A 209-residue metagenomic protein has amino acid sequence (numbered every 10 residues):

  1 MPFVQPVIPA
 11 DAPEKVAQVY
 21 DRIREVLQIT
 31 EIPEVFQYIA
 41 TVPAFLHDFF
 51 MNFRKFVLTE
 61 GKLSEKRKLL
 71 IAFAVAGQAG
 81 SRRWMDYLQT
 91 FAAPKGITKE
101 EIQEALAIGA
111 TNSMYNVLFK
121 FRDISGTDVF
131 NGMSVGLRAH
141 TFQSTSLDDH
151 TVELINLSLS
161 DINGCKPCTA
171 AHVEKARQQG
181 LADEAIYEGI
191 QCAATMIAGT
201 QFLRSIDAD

Functional and structural regions predicted by a protein language model:
M1-D209: Hydrophobic alpha-helical segments
